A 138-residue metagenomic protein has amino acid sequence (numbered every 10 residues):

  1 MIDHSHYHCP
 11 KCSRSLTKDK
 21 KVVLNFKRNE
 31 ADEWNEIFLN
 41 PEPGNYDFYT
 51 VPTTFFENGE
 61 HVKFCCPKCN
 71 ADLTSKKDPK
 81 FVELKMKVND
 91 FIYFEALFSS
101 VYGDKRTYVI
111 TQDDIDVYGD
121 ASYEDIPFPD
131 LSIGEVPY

Functional and structural regions predicted by a protein language model:
M1-H4: His-enriched metal-coordination microenvironments in redox/metal-binding proteins
H6, K63: Residues immediately within or flanking Cys/His clusters that coordinate Zn2+ in small zinc-binding modules
C9-C12, C66-C69: Short cysteine-rich clusters marking metal-coordination/redox-active sites
R14-E57, K77-F81, V88-E95: Short recognition patches in nucleic-acid-associated and regulatory proteins
T53-F55, D78-Y138: Short, intrinsically disordered terminal segments enriched in charged and Pro/Gly residues
T54, F64-C65: Surface-exposed flexible segments
